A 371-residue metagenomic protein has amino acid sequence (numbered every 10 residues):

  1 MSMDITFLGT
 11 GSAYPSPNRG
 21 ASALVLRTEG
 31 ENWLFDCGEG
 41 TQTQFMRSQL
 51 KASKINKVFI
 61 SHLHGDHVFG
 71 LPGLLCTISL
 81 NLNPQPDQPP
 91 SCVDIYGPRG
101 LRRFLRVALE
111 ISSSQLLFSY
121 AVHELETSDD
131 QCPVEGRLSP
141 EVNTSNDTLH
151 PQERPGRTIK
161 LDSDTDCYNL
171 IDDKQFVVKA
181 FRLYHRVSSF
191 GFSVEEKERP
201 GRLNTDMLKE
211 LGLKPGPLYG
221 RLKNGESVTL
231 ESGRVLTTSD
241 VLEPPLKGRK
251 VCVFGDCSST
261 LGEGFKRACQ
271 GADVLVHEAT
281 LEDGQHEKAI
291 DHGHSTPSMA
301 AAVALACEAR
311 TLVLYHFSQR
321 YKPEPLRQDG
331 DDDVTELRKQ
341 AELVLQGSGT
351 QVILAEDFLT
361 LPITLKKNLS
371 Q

Functional and structural regions predicted by a protein language model:
M1-K54, P90-C92, F190-V194, G201 (+2 more regions): Conserved beta-strand hairpin/beta-sheet module of binuclear metal-dependent hydrolase folds, prominently
V25, P133-L314, P323-G330, E336-K339 (+2 more regions): Metal-dependent phosphodiesterase/nuclease catalytic metal-binding core
F35-G38, I55-L63, G97-P98, C252-C257 (+3 more regions): Active-site neighborhood of phospho(di)ester-bond hydrolases with catalytic His/Asp-centered motifs
E39-D94, L116-F118: Active-site metal-binding motif and surrounding structural segment of the metallo-beta-lactamase
L71-I78, L105-A108, K322-L337: Metal-dependent catalytic neighborhoods of phosphoester/phosphodiester hydrolases
Q85-V93, C307-L312, S348-T350: A short helix->loop->beta-strand "cap" motif at the edges of active sites that frequently abuts
S112-S128: A glycine-rich helix N-cap at a beta->alpha junction
G347-L359: Canonical P-loop GTPase G-domain recognition
